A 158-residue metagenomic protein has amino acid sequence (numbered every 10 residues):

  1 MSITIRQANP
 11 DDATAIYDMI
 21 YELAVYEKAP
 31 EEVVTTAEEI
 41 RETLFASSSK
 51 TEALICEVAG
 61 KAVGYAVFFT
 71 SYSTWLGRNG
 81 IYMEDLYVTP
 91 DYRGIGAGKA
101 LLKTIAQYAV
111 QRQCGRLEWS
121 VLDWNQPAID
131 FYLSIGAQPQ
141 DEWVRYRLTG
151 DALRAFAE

Functional and structural regions predicted by a protein language model:
T4-I16: A short beta-loop-alpha structural element at the N-terminal edge of CoA-dependent acyl/N-acetyltransferase catalytic
Y17-T43: Conserved GNAT-fold acetyl-CoA-binding loop/helix
L44-I55: A short helix-loop-beta-strand connector motif used in the catalytic cores of GNAT acetyltransferases and, in some
I55, K61-F69: Conserved beta-strand in the GNAT
G94-Q107, S134: Conserved acetyl-CoA-binding loop-helix of GNAT-fold acetyltransferases
K99, D123-E142: Conserved active-site alpha-helix within GNAT-family acetyltransferase domains
V110-S120: Conserved GNAT acetyl-CoA-binding A-motif
W119-A128, R147-G150: Conserved beta-strand-loop-alpha-helix junction that forms the acyl-donor binding cleft
